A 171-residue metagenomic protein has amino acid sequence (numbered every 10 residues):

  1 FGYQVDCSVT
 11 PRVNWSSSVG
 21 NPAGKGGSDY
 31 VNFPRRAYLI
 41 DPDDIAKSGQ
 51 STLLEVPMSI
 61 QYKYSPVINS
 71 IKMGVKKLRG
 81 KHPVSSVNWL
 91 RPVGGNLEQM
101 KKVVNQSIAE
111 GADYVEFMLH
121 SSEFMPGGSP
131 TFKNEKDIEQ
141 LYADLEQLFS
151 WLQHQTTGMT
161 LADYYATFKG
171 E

Functional and structural regions predicted by a protein language model:
F1-I108: Active-site-adjacent pocket scaffolds in enzyme catalytic domains
K77-E171: C-terminal domain-boundary segment and adjacent tail
